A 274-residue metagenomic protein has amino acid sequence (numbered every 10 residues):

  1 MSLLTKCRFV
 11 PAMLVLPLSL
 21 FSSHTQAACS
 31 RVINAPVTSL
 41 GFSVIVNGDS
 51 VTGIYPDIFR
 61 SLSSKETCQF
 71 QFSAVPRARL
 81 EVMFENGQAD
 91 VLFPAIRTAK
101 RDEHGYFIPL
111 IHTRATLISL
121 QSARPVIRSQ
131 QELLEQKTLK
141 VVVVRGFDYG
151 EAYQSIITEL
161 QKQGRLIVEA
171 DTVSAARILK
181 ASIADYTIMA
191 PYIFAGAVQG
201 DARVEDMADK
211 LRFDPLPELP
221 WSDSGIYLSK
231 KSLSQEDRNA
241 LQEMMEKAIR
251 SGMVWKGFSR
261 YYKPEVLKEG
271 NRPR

Functional and structural regions predicted by a protein language model:
A28-E103, V168, V254, Y261: Extracytoplasmic small-molecule ligand-binding "clamshell" domains of the periplasmic binding protein/Venus flytrap
C29-V44, Q130-Y149: Short loop->beta-strand "edge-of-pocket" segments that line small-molecule binding or catalytic clefts across diverse
V37-G41, T113-R114, E205-Q242, P264-R274: Periplasmic-binding protein-like
P56-E66, Q131, E135-K137, S222-F258: Extended ligand-binding regions for polar small-molecule ligands
F59-E66, E135, R145-A170, A176 (+2 more regions): Ligand-binding cleft/hinge of the Venus flytrap
K65, A78-D90, V173-G196, G200: Short helices/loops that flank or line small-molecule/ion binding pockets
Q69, G146-Q161, A240-R274: Ligand-binding clefts/hinges and TM-proximal coupling segments of bilobed small-molecule sensing domains
F72-E135, G146-Y149, P215-L219: Acidic, polar ligand-binding/catalytic clefts
